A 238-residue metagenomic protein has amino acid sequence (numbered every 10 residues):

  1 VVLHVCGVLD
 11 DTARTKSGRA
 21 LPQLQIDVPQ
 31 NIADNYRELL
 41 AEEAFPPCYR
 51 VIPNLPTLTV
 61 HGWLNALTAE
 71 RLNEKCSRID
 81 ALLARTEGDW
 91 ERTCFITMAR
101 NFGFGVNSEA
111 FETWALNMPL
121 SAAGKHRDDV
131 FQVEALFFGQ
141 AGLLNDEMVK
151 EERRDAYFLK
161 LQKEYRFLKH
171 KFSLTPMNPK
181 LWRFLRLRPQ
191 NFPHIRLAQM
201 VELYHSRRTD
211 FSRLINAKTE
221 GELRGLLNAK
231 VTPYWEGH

Functional and structural regions predicted by a protein language model:
H4-A123: Internal, well-ordered alpha/beta segment that forms a basic, Gly-enriched binding/recognition surface
L67-H238: Hydrophobic, aromatic-lined core segments that form the binding pocket/scaffold for planar heteroaromatic ligands
